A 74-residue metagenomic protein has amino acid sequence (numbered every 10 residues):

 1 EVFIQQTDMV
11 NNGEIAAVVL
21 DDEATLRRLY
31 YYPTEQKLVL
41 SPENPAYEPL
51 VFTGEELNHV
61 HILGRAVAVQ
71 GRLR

Functional and structural regions predicted by a protein language model:
E1-R74: Acidic/glycine-rich C-terminal interaction modules and beta/coil loop segments that lie outside canonical DNA-binding
